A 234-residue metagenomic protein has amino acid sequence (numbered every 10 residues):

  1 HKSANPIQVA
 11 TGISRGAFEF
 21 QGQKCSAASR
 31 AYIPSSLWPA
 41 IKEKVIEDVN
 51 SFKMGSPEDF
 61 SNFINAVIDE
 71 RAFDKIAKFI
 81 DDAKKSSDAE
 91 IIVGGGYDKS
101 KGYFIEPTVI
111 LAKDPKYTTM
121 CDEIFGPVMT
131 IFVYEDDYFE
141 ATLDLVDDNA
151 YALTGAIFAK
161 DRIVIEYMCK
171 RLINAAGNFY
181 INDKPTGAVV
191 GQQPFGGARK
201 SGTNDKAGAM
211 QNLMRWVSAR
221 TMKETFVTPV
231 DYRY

Functional and structural regions predicted by a protein language model:
H1-P115, D136-E140, D144-L145, L172 (+3 more regions): ALDH superfamily catalytic-core signature
G96-T108, Y138-F226: C-terminal core of ALDH-fold dehydrogenases
M120: Short, solvent-exposed loop/beta-turn-alpha elements that line the ligand-binding surface or hinge of extracytoplasmic
E123-I124, P194: Short, surface-exposed loop/turn microsegments at beta-strand edges and helix-strand junctions
P127: Glycine-rich nucleotide-phosphate-binding loops and adjacent flexible coil segments
T130-F132: Active-site donor-binding acidic/aromatic loop of nucleotide-activated sugar and phosphosugar transferases involved
